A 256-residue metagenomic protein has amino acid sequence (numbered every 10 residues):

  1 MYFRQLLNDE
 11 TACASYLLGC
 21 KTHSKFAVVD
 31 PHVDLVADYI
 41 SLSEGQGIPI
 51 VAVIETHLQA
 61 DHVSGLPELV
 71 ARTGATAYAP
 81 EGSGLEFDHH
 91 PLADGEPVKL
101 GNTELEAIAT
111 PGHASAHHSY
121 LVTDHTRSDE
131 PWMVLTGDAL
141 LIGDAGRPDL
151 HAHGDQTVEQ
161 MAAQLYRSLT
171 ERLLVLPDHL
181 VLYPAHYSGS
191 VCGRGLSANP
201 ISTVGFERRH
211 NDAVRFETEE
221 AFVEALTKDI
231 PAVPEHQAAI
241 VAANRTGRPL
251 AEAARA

Functional and structural regions predicted by a protein language model:
M1-P49, Y120-G137, I142-G143: Conserved beta-strand hairpin/beta-sheet module of binuclear metal-dependent hydrolase folds, prominently
L18, D30, H57, L69 (+7 more regions): Divalent metal-coordination and catalytic microenvironments
V28-P31, P49-Q59, Y78-G82, T110-G112 (+3 more regions): Active-site neighborhood of phospho(di)ester-bond hydrolases with catalytic His/Asp-centered motifs
V33-Y78: Active-site metal-binding motif and surrounding structural segment of the metallo-beta-lactamase
L35, L58-V63, G84-F87, S115-A116 (+2 more regions): Active-site environment of divalent metal-dependent phosphoester hydrolases
E68, G74, P148-Q156: Metal-associated gating/positioning segment near the N- to mid-region
A75-A77, G82-G84, H90, E96-K99 (+3 more regions): Hydrophobic, small-residue-rich alpha-helical packing segments that form membrane-like cores
D155-Q156, Q160-A256: Accessory terminal helices/loops
